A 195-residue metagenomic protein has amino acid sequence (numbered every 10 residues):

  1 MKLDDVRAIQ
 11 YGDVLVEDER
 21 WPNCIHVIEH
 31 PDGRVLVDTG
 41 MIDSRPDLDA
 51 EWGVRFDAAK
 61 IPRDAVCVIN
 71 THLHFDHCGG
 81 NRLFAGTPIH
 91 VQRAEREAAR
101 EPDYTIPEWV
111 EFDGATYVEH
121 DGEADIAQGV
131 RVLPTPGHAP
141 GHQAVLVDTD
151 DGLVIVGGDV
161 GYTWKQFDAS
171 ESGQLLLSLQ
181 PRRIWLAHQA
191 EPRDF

Functional and structural regions predicted by a protein language model:
M1-L36, M41-R45, A169-Q180, R193-D194: Zn-dependent metallo-beta-lactamase
A8-V16, N23-E29, V35-L36, D121-D150: Core dinuclear metal-dependent hydrolase active-site scaffold
I9, R34, V68, P88 (+2 more regions): Hydrophobic "anchor" residues on beta-strands that sit immediately upstream of conserved functional sites
R20, A50-A59: Short acidic (Asp/Glu) patches
M41-L48, A124, R131-P134, P140-F195: Metallo-beta-lactamase
R55-D64, L83, P88-P134, A169-R182: Metallo-beta-lactamase
A65-D76: Metallo-beta-lactamase
G79-A85, F195: Metal-dependent catalytic neighborhoods of phosphoester/phosphodiester hydrolases
